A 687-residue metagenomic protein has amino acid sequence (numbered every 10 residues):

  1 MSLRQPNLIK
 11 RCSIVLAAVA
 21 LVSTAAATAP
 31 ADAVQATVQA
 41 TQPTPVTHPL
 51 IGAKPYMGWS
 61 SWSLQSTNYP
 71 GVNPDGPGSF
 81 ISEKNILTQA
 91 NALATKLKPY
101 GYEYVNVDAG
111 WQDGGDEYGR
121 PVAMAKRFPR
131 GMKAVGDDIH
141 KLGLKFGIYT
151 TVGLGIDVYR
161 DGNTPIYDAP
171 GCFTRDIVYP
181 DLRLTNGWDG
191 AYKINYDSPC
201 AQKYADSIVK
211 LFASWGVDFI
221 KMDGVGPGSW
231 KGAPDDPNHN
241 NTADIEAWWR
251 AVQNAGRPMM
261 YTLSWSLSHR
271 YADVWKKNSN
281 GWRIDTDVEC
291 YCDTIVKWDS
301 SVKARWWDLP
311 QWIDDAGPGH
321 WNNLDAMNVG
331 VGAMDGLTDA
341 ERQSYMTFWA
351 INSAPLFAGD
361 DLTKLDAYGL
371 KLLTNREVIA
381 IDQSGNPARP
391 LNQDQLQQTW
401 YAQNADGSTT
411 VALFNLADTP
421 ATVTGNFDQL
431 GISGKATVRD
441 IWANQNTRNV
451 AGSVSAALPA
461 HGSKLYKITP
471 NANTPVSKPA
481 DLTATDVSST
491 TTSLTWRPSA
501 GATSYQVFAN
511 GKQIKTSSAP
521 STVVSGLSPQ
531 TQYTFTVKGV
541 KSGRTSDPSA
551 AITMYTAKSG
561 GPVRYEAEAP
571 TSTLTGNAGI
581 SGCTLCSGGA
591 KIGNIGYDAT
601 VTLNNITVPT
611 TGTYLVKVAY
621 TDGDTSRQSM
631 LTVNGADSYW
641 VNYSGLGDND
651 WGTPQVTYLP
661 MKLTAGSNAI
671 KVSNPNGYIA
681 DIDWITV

Functional and structural regions predicted by a protein language model:
L64-N73, T88-P234: Aromatic-lined carbohydrate-binding/catalytic grooves of carbohydrate-active enzymes
V178, L182, N195-D197, R257-D361: Glycan-recognition surfaces
Q343, W349-N352, F357-G359, Q393-I432 (+5 more regions): Carbohydrate-binding surface patches
S353-T419, N446, I580-G589, T602: Glycan-recognition and catalytic regions of carbohydrate-active enzymes
I432-K435, P470, T556-V687: Extracytoplasmic
N449-T474, I670: C-terminal beta-strand-rich structural cap/linker in extracellular carbohydrate-active enzymes
A472-G501, P529, T545-K558: Pro/Thr/Ser/Gly-rich low-complexity, intrinsically disordered linker/stalk tracts
V524-G543: Beta-strand-rich modules
